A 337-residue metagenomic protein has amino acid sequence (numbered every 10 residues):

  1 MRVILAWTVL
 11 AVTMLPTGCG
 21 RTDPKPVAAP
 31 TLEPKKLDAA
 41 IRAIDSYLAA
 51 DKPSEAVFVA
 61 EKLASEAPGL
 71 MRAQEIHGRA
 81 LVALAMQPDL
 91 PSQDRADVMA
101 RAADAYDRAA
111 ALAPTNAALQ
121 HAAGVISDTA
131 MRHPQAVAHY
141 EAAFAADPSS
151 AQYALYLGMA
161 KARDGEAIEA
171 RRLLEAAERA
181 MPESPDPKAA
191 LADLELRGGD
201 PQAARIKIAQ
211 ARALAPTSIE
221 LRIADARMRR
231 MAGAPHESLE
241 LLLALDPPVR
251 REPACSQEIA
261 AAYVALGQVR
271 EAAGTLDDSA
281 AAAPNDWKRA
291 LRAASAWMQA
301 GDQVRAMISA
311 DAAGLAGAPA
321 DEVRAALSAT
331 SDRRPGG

Functional and structural regions predicted by a protein language model:
G18-A100, D104, P335: N-terminal leader/linker segments that initiate helical-solenoid repeat arrays
E66, L112, A146, R179-A180 (+4 more regions): Structural marker of alpha-solenoid helical repeat scaffolds
